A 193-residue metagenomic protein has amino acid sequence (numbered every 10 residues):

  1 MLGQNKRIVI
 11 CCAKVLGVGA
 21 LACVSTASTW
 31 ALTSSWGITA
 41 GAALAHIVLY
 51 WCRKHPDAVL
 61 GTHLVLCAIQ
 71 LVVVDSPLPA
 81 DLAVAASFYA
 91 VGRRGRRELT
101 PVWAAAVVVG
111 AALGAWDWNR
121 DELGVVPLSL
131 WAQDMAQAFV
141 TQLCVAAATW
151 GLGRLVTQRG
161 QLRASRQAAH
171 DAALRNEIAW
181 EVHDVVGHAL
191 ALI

Functional and structural regions predicted by a protein language model:
M1-G61, R97-E98, W116, M135-G160: N-terminal signal-anchor/first transmembrane helix of integral membrane proteins
C12-L21, L64, L71-L78, L82: Individual alpha-helical transmembrane segments in multi-pass integral membrane proteins
V18, D75-A173: Cytosolic coiled-coil signaling helices that couple upstream sensory modules
I38-L44, T62-L64, A80-A86, A106: Hydrophobic core segments of alpha-helical transmembrane domains in multi-pass membrane proteins
Y50-C52, V72-V74, R94-R96, V186: Transmembrane helix irregularities
A58-Q70, P101-A112: Central hydrophobic cores of alpha-helical transmembrane segments in multi-pass integral membrane proteins
D171-I193: Histidine-centered phosphotransfer motif of kinases
